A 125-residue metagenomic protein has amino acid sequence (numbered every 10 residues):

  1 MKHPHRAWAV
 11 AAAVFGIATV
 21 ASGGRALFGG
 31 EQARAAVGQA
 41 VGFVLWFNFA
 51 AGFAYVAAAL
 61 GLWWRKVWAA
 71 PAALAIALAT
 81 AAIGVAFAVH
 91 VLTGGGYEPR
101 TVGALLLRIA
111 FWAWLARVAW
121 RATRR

Functional and structural regions predicted by a protein language model:
M1-R125: Topology signature of small-to-medium multi-pass alpha-helical membrane proteins
